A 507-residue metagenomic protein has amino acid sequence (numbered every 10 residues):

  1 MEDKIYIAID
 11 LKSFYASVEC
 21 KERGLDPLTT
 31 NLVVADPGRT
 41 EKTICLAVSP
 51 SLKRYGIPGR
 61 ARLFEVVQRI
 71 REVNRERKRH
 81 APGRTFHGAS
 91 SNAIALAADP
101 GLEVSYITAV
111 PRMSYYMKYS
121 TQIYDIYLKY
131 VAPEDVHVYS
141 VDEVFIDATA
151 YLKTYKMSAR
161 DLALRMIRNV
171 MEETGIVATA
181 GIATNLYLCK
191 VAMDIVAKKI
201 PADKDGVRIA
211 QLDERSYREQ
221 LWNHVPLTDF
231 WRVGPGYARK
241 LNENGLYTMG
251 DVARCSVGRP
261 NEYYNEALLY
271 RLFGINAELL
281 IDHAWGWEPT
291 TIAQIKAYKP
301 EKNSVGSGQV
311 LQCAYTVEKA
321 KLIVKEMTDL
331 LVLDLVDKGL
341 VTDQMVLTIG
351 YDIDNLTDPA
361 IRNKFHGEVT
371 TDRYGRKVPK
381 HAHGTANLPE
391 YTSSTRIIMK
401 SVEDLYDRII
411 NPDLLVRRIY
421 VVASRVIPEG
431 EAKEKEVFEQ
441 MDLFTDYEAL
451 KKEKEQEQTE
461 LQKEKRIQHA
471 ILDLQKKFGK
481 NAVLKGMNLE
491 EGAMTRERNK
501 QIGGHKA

Functional and structural regions predicted by a protein language model:
M1-I292, L443, E448-A507: Gly/Gly-Pro- and Ser/Thr-rich, intrinsically disordered tail segments characteristic of DNA damage-repair and tolerance
A8, D229, P235-V416, E436: DNA-contacting surface of Y-family translesion DNA polymerases
K12-F14, G38-K42, D352-L356, V426-G430: Short, charged/polar surface micro-motifs in flexible loops or helix N-caps
T30, A178, D343-M345, I419 (+1 more regions): Change "...and in nucleic-acid phosphodiester-cleaving endonucleases..." to "...and in nucleic-acid processing enzymes
F145, N387, Y420: Short aromatic/hydrophobic contact patches that present stacked aromatics for nucleic-acid/ligand binding
T184-Y187, D282-A284, V341-I353, L415-P428 (+1 more regions): A glycine-rich phosphate-binding loop feature that marks nucleotide/adenosyl-phosphate handling sites
D404, R408-R466, A470-D473: C-terminal hydrophobic structural anchor segments that stabilize assembly/packing rather than catalytic chemistry
